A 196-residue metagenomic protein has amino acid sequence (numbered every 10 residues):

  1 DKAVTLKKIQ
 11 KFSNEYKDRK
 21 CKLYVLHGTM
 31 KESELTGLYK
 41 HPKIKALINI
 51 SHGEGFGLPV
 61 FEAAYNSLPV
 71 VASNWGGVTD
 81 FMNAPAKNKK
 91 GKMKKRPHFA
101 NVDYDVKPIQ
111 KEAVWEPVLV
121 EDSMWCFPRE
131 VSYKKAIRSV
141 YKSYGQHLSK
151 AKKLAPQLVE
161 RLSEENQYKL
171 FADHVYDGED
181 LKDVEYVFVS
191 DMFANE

Functional and structural regions predicted by a protein language model:
K2-L38, K45: Nucleotide-activated donor-binding/catalytic signature segment of Leloir-type glycosyltransferases, i.e., the conserved
K43-K45, S67, N74: A short alpha->beta transition loop at the rim of the catalytic pocket in nucleotide-sugar-dependent
H52: Aromatic "clamp/platform" in nucleotide-sugar-dependent glycosyltransferases that forms part of the donor/acceptor
G57-V60: Short glycine/serine-rich donor-binding loops of glycosyltransferases
A63: Donor-sugar nucleotide-binding helix/loop cap in glycosyltransferases
P69-A72, M82-N83, K89-K95, A100-N101: Short hydrophobic beta-strand element within catalytic cores of glycosyltransferases and related nucleotide-activated
S73-N74, D80, V102-Y104, P108-Q110: Conserved acidic donor-binding loop of glycosyltransferase catalytic domains
D105-E196: C-terminal amphipathic helix plus adjacent low-complexity, charged tail appended to glycosyltransferase catalytic
